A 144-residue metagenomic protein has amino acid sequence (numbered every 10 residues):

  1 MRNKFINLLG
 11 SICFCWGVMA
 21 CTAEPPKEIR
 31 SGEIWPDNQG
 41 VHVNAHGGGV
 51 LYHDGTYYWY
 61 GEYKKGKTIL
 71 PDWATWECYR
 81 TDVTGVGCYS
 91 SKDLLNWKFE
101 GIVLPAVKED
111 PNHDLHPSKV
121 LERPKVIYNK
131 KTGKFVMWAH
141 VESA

Functional and structural regions predicted by a protein language model:
M1-F5: Positively charged n-region of N-terminal signal peptides that target proteins for export
N7-G17: Bacterial N-terminal signal peptides
C21-A144: Carbohydrate-active catalytic/glycan-binding domains of CAZyme proteins, especially the secreted or lumenal ectodomains
